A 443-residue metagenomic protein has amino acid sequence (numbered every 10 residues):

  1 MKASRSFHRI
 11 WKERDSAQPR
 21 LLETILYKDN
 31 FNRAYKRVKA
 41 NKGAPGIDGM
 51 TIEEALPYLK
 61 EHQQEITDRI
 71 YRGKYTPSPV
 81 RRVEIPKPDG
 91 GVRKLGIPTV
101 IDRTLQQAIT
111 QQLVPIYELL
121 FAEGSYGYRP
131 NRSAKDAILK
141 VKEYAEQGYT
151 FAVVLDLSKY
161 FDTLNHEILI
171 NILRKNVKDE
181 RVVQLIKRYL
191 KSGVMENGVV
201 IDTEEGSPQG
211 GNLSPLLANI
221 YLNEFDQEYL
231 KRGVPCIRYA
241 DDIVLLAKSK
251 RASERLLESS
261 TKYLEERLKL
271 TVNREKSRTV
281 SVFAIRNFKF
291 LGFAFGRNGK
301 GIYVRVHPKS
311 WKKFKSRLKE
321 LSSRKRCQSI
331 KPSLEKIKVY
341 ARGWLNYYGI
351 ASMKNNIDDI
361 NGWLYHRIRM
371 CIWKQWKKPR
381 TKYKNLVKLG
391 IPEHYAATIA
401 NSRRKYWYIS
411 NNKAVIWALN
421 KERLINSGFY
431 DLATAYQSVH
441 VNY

Functional and structural regions predicted by a protein language model:
M1-D29: Charged, compositionally biased N-terminal leader segments and the immediate start of the first structured element
L26-F31, P79-R81, P88, Q328-Y348: Core structural elements
K39, G43-T51: Short, charged alpha-helical motifs in flexible N/C-terminal segments and linkers
E54-P77: Amphipathic alpha-helical blocks
R69-E84, P88, L120-V282, N287: Conserved polymerase palm-domain catalytic core
K191, R267-E335, Y340-R342: A conserved non-catalytic segment of reverse transcriptases and RNA-directed RNA polymerases corresponding to the late
D202-E205, Y303, K319-P332, W344-N356 (+2 more regions): Short, solvent-exposed helix-loop connector elements
R367, W376-Y443: Extended C-terminal regions of large enzymes
